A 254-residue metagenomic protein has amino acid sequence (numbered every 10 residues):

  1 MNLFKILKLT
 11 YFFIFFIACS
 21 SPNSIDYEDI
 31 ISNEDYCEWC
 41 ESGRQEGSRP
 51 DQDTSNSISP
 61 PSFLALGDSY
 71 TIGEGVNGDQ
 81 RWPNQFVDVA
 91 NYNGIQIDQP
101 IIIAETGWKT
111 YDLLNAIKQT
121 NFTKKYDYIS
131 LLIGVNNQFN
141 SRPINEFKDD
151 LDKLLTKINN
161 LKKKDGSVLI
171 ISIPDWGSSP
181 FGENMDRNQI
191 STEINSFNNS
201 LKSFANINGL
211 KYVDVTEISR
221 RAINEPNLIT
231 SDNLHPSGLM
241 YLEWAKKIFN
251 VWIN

Functional and structural regions predicted by a protein language model:
M1-L66, T71-N77, N91-I97, N224 (+1 more regions): N-terminal secretory targeting modules
N23, K109, N137-F139, P174-G177 (+1 more regions): Feature marks short, surface-exposed loop/turn motifs that line or immediately flank catalytic pockets and channel
S62-L64, Y70-K153: Conserved SGNH/GDSL esterase-like catalytic core that processes O-acyl groups on lipids and polysaccharides
Q99-I101, S167, G209-K211: Conserved beta-strand segments of alpha/beta enzyme cores
L132, I171-S172: Alpha/beta-hydrolase-fold catalytic nucleophile elbow
E146-D149, K153-K157, S196-S203: Alpha-helical scaffolding segments of alpha/beta enzyme cores, especially the outer helices of TIM-barrel or partial
L161-S167: A short helix->loop->beta-strand "cap" motif at the edges of active sites that frequently abuts
D175-N254: Catalytic His-Asp segment of secreted/periplasmic serine-dependent ester chemistry enzymes
